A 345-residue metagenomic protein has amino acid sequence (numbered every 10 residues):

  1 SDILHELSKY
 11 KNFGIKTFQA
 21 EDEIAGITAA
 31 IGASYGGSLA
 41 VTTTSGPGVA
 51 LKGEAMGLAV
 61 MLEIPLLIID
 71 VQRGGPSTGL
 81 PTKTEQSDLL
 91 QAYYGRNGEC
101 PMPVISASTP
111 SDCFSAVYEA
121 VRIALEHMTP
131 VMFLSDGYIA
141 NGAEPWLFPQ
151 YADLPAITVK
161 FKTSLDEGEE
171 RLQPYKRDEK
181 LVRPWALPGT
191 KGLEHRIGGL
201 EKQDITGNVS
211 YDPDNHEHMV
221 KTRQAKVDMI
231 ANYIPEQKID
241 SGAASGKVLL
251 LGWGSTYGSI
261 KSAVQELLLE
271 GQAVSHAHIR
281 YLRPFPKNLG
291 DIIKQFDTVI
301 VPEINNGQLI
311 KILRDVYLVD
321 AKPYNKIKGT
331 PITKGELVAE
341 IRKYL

Functional and structural regions predicted by a protein language model:
S1, G75-S77, D112-C113, A140-A143: Short, well-ordered, mixed-charge alpha-helical segments that flank or form enzyme active sites
S1-Y94, C100-M102, S106-A107, P323 (+2 more regions): Thiamine diphosphate
Q19-A20, S106, P110, P213 (+1 more regions): Short acidic-aromatic active-site loops that bind/stabilize oxyanions
A25-A29, D88, D112, A116 (+2 more regions): Catalytic-loop motifs flanking and including active-site residues across diverse enzymes
K52, C113, I260: Aromatic/hydrophobic pocket-lining residues that form the small-molecule binding cavity in soluble enzyme cores
G98-E99, A244: Short glycine-enriched loop/turn motifs at secondary-structure junctions
E99-A124: Active-site/ligand-binding-proximal alpha/beta "capping" segment
A116, V121-L345: Flexible, low-complexity linker and terminal segments
